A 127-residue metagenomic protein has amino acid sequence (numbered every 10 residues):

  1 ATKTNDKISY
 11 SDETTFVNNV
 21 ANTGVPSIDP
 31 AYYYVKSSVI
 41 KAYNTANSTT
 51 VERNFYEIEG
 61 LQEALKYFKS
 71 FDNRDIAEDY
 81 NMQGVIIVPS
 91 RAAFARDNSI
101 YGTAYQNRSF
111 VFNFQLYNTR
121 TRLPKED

Functional and structural regions predicted by a protein language model:
A1-D127: Cross-family detector of peptidyl-prolyl cis-trans isomerase
